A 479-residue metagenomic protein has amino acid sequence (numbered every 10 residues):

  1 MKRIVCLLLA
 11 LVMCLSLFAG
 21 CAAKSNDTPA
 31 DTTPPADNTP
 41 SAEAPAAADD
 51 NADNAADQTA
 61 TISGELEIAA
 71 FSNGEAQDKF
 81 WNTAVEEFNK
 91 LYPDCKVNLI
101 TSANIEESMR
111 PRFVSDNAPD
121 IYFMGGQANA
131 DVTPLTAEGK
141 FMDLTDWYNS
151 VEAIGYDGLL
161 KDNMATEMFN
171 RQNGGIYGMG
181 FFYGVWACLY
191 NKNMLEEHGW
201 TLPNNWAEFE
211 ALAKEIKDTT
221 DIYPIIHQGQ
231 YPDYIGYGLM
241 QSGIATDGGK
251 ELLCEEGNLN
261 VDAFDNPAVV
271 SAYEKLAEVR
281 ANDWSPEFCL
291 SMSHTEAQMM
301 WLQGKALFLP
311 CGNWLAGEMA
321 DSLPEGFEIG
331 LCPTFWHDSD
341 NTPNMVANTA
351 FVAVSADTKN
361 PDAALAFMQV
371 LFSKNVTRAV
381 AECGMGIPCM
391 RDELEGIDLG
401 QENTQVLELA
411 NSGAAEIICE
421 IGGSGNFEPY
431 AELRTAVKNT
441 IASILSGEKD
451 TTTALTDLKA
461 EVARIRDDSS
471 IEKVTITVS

Functional and structural regions predicted by a protein language model:
N54-Q58, N129-W186, D218, G238 (+3 more regions): Hinge/lid segment of periplasmic solute-binding proteins
F71, T83-V85, P111, A130-P134 (+3 more regions): Extracytoplasmic/periplasmic substrate-binding proteins
E86-K90, K96, V114-S115, G174 (+6 more regions): Extracytoplasmic/periplasmic substrate-recognition and gating elements
E87-N163, N193, E197-N204, L307-F308 (+1 more regions): Extracytoplasmic "Venus flytrap"/periplasmic binding protein-like
V132-A137, T145, K161-N204, E210 (+5 more regions): Periplasmic solute-binding protein
D143-L160, A245-S271, D321-P324, W336-N344 (+4 more regions): Short, solvent-exposed loop/beta-turn-alpha elements that line the ligand-binding surface or hinge of extracytoplasmic
D162, C332-P333, E382-K438, S443 (+1 more regions): Long, aromatic- and glycine/proline-rich binding clefts that accommodate carbohydrate-like moieties
A213-E215, G257-L290: Glycine-centered hinge/linker elements that transmit conformational signals in sensory and ligand-binding systems
